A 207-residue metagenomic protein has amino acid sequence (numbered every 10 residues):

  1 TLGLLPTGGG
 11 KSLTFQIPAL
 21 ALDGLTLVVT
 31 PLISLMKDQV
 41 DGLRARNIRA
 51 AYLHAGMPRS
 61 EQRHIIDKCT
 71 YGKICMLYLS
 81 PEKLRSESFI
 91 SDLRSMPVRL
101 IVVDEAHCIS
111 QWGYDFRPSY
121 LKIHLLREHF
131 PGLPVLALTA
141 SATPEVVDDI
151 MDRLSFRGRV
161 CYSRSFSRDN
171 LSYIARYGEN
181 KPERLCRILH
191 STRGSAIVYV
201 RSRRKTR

Functional and structural regions predicted by a protein language model:
T1-S12, P18-L22, K37-R207: Helicase motor core with emphasis on the C-terminal RecA-like subdomain
S34: Conserved catalytic helix of short-chain dehydrogenase/reductases
